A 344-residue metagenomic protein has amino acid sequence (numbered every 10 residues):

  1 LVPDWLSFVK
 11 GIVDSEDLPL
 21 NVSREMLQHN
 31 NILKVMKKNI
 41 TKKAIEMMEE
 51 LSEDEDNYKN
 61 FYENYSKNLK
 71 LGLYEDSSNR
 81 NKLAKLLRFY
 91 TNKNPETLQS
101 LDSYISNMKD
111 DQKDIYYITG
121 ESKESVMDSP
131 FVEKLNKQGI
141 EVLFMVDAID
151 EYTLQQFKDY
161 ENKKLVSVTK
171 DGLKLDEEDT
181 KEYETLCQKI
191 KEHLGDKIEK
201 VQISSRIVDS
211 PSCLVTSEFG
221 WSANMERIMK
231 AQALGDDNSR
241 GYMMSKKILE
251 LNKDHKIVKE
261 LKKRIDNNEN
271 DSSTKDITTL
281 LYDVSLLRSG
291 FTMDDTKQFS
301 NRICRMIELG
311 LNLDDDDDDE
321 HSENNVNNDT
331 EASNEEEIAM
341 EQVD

Functional and structural regions predicted by a protein language model:
L1-D344: Conserved GHKL (Bergerat-fold) ATPase module
